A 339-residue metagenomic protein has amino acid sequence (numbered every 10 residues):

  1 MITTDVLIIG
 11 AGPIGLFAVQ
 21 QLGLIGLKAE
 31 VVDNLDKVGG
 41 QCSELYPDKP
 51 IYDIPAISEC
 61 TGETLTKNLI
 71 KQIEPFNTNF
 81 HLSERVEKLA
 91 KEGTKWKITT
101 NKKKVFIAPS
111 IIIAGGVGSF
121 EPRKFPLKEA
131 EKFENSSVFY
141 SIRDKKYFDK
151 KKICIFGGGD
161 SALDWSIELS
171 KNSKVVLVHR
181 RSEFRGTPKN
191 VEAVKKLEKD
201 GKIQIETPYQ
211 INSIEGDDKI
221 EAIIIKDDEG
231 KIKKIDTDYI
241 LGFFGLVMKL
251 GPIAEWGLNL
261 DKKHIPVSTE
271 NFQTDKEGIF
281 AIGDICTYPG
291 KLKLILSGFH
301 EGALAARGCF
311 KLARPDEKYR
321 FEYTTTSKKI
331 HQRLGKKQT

Functional and structural regions predicted by a protein language model:
I2-T3, L7-D36, E134-T187, G230-K233 (+2 more regions): Rossmann-like dinucleotide/flavin-binding elements
D36-C60, T187-A193: Conserved N-terminal glycine-rich FAD pyrophosphate-binding loop of Rossmann-like flavoproteins
Y52-E59, L127-E129, L294-L296: Short glycine-enriched, charge-decorated loop/helix-capping segments at active-site entrances that position
L65-N68, E301: Charged catalytic carboxylate motif
K67-T100, V105-A108, S170-S268, K318-R320 (+1 more regions): A Rossmann-like FAD-binding core segment of flavoenzymes
G115-E129, L246-G257: Flavin (primarily FAD) binding-site architecture
F310-T339: Active-site-proximal substrate-binding core of FAD-dependent oxidoreductases
